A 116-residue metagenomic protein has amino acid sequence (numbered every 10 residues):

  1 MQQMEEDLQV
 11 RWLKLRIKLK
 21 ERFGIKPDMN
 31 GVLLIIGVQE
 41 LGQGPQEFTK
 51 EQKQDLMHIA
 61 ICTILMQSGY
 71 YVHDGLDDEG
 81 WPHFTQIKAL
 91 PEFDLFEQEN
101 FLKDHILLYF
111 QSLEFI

Functional and structural regions predicted by a protein language model:
M1-R22, Q111-I116: Long, acidic, intrinsically disordered low-complexity segments
Q3-V10, G24, Q52, L56 (+3 more regions): Alpha-helix boundary/N-cap detector
V10-L19, M29-F48: Short amphipathic alpha-helical segments and their helix-coil junctions
K26, E40-Q43, T63-L76, Y109 (+1 more regions): Amphipathic alpha-helical interaction segments
G31-Q43, L56-Q67, D104: Short, hydrophobic/amphipathic alpha-helical patches that form generic packing surfaces within helical domains
F48-Q98: Amphipathic protein-protein interaction modules
K88-I116: Helix-rich interaction surfaces within compact, conserved domain-sized segments that mediate assembly or partner
